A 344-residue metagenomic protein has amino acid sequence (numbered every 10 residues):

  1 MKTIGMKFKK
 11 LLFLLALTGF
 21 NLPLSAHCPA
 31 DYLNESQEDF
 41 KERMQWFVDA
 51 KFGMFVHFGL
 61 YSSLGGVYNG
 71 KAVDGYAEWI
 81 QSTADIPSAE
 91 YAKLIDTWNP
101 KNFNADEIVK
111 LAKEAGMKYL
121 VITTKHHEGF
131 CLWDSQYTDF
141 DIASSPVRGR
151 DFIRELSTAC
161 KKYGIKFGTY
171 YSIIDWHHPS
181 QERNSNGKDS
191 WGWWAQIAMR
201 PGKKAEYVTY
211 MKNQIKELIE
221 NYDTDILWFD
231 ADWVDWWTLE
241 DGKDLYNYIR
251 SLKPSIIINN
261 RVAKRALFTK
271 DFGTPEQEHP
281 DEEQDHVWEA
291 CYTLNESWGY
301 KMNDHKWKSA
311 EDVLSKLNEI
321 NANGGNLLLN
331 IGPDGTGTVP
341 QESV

Functional and structural regions predicted by a protein language model:
M1-P29: Bacterial Sec-dependent N-terminal signal peptides
H27-V344: Mature catalytic domains of secreted/periplasmic carbohydrate-active enzymes
